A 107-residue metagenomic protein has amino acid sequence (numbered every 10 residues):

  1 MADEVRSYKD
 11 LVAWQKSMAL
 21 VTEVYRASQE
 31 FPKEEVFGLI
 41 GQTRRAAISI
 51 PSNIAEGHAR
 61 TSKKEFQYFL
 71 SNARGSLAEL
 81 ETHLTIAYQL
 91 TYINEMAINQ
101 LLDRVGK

Functional and structural regions predicted by a protein language model:
M1-K107: Amphipathic alpha-helical assembly/interaction segments
